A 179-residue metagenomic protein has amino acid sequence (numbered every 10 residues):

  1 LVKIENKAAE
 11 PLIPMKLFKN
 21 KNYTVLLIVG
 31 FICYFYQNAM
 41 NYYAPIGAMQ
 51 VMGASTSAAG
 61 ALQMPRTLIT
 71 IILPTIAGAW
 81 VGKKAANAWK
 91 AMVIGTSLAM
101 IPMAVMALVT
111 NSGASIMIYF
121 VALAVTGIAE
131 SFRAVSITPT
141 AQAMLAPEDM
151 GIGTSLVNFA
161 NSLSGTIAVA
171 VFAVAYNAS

Functional and structural regions predicted by a protein language model:
L1-K7: C-terminal membrane-cytosol helix-exit motif in multi-pass small-molecule transporters
E10-S179: 12-transmembrane solute porter fold
